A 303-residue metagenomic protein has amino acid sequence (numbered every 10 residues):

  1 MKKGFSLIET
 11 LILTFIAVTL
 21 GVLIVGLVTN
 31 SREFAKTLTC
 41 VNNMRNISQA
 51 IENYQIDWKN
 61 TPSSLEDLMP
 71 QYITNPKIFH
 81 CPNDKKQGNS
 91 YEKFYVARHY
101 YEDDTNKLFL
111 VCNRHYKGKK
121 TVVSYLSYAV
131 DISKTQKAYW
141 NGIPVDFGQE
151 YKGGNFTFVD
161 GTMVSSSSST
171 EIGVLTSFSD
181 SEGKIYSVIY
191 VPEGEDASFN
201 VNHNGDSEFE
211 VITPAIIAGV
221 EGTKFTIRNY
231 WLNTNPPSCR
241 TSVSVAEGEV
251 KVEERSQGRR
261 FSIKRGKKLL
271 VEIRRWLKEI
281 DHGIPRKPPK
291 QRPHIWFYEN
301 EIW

Functional and structural regions predicted by a protein language model:
M1, S124-Y125, V245, R255: Short, acidic, Ser/Thr-enriched surface-loop or helix-capping motifs
K2-S31: N-terminal single-pass transmembrane signal-anchor helix
G4, E33-A35, W140: Boundary at the C-terminal end of the N-terminal hydrophobic targeting segment
V22-I78, S127-T135: Conserved hydrophobic/amphipathic alpha-helical signal-anchor segments
C40-N43, K77, D104, E195 (+1 more regions): Residues that flank catalytic or metal-binding motifs in active/ligand-binding sites
N60-T135: Low-complexity, acidic interaction segments enriched in glycine
Q136-W303: Flexible, surface-exposed loop/linker segments and immediately adjacent secondary-structure boundaries
